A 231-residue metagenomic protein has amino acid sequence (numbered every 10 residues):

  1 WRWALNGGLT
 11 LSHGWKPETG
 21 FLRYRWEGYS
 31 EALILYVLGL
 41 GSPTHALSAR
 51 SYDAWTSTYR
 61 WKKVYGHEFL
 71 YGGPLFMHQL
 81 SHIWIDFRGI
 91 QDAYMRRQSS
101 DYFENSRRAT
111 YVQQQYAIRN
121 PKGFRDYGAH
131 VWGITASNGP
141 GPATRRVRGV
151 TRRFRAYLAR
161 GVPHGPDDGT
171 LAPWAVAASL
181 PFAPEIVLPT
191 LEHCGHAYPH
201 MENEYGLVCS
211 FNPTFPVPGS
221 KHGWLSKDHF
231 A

Functional and structural regions predicted by a protein language model:
W1-A231: Ser/Thr/Asn(+Pro)-rich, low-complexity disordered segments
